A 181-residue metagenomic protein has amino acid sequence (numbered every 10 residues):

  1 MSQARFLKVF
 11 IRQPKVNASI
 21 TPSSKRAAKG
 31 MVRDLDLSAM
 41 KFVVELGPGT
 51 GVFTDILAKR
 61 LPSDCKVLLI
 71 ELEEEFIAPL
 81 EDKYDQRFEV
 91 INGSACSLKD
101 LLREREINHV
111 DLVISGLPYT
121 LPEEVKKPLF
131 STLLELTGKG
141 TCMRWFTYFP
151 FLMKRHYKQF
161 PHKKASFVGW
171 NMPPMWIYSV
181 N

Functional and structural regions predicted by a protein language model:
Q3-S38: Class I SAM-dependent methyltransferase Rossmann-like catalytic core, especially the SAM/SAH-binding loop
M40-G49: Conserved class I S-adenosyl-L-methionine
T50-S63: Conserved SAM-binding loop of SAM-dependent methyltransferases across substrates and taxa, primarily the Class I
K66-E71: Conserved SAM-binding motif I beta-strand of class I
E74-I107: S-adenosyl-L-methionine
K127-K139: A short glycine-rich, Lys/Arg-flanked "PGG" loop and its adjoining helix->strand segment in the class I
K139-F149: Conserved beta-strand signature within the Rossmann-like core of class I S-adenosyl-L-methionine
F151-N181: Active-site capping/gating segments
